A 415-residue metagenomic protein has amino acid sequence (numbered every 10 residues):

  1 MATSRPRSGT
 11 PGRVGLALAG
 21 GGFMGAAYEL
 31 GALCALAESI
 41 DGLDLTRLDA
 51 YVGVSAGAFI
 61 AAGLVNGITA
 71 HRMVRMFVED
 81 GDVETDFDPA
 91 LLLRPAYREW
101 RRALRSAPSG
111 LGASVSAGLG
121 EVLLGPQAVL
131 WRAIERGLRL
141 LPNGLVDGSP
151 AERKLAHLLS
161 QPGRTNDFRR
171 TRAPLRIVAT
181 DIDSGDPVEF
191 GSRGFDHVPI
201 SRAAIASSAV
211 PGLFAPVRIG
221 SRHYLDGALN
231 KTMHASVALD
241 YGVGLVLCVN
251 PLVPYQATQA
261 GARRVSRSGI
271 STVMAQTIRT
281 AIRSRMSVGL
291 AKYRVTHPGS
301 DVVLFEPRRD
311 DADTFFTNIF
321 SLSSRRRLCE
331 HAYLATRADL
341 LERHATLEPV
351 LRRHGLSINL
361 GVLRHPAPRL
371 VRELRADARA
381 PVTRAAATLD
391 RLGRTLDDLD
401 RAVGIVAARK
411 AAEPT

Functional and structural regions predicted by a protein language model:
M1-V54, A62-T415: Patatin-like phospholipase
G57: Catalytic cores of secreted/periplasmic lytic hydrolases that degrade extracellular macromolecules
